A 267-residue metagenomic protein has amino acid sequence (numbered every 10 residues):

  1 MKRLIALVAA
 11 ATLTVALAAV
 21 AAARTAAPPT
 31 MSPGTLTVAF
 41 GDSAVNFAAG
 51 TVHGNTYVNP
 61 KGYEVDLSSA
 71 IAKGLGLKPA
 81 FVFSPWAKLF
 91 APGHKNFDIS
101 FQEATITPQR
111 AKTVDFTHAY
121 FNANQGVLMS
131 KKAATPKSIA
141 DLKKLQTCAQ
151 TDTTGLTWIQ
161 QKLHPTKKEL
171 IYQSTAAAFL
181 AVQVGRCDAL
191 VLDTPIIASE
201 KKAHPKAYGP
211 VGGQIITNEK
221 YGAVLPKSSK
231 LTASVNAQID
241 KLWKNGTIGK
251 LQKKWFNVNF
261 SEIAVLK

Functional and structural regions predicted by a protein language model:
M1-G34, K267: Short, low-complexity disordered leader/linker segments with a strong preference for bacterial N-terminal type II
T25, K78, T154-L170, G209-P210 (+1 more regions): Ligand-binding clefts/hinges and TM-proximal coupling segments of bilobed small-molecule sensing domains
A26-E103: Extracytoplasmic small-molecule ligand-binding "clamshell" domains of the periplasmic binding protein/Venus flytrap
D42-V45, V58-K73, A104-I106, N124-F179 (+3 more regions): Bilobed "Venus flytrap"/periplasmic-binding protein-like clamshell domains and structurally analogous long
V65-G74, A133, T151-T153, G222-V258: Extended ligand-binding regions for polar small-molecule ligands
S69, K78-D141: Acidic, polar ligand-binding/catalytic clefts
A87-A91, A104-T113, Q160-Q161, Q183-V184 (+1 more regions): A ligand-binding cleft/hinge motif common to bilobed small-molecule-binding domains
F121-M129, T194, A198-D240, V258-K267: Periplasmic-binding protein-like
